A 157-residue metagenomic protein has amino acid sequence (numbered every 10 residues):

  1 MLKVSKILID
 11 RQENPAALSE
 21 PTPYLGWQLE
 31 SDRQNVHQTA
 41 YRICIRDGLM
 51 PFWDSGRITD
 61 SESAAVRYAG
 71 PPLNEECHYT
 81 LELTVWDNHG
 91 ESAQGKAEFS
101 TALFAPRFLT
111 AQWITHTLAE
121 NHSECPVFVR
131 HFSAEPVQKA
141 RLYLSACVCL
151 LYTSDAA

Functional and structural regions predicted by a protein language model:
M1-Q28: Pro/Thr/Ser/Gly-rich low-complexity, intrinsically disordered linker/stalk tracts
H37-H78, N88-E91, W113: Recognizes extended acidic, P/S/T-rich segments that occur within or adjacent to Ig-like beta-sandwich modules
G90-T101: Extracellular fibronectin type III
T101-R107: Extracellular interdomain linker/stem segments of modular secreted and single-pass surface proteins
L109-L150: Beta-strand-rich recognition domains
Y152-A157: Conserved small/polar residues in nucleotide/adenosyl-binding loops
